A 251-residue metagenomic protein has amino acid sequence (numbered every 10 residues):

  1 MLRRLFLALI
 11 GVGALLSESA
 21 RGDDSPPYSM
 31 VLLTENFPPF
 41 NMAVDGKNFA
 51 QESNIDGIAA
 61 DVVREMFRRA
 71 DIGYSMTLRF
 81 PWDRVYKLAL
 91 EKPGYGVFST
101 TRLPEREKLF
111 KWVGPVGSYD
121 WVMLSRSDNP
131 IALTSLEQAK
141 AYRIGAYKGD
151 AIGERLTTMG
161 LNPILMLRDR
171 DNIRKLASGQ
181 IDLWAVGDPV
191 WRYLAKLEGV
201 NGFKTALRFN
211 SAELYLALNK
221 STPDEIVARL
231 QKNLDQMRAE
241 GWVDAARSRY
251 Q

Functional and structural regions predicted by a protein language model:
D23-T101, K108-L109, A146: Extracytoplasmic small-molecule ligand-binding "clamshell" domains of the periplasmic binding protein/Venus flytrap
T34-F37, Y119-V122, L194-Q231: Periplasmic-binding protein-like
P38, E52-E65, R126-G160, L165-L167 (+1 more regions): Bilobed "Venus flytrap"/periplasmic-binding protein-like clamshell domains and structurally analogous long
G57-R69, L216-Y250: Extended ligand-binding regions for polar small-molecule ligands
R68-R69, L78-R79, D83-Y95, K111 (+4 more regions): Short helices/loops that flank or line small-molecule/ion binding pockets
G73, A151-L167, D235-Q251: Ligand-binding clefts/hinges and TM-proximal coupling segments of bilobed small-molecule sensing domains
T77-Q138, G149, T205-L207: Acidic, polar ligand-binding/catalytic clefts
L90, T100-K108, D182-N210: A ligand-binding cleft/hinge motif common to bilobed small-molecule-binding domains
